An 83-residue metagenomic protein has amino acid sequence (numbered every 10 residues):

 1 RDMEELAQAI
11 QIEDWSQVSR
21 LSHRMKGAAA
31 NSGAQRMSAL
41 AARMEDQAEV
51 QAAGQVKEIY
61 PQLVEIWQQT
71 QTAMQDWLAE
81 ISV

Functional and structural regions predicted by a protein language model:
R1-Q17: Helix-loop segments that flank and shape redox-cofactor active sites
Q17-S19, V64: Helix-centric, low-specificity signal for extended rod-like, repetitive segments
A28-V83: Amphipathic, coiled-coil-like alpha-helical segments
